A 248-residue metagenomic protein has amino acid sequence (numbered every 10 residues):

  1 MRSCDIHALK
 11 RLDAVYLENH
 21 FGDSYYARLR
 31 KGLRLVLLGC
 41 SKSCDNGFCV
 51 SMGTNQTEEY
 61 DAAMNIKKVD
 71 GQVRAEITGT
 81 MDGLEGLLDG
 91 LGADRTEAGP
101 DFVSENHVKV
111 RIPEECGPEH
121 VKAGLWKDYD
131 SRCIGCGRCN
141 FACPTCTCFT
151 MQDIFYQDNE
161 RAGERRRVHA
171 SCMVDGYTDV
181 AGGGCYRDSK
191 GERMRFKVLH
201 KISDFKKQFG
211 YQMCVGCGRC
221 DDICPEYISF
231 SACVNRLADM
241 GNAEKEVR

Functional and structural regions predicted by a protein language model:
M1-P118, W126: Iron-sulfur-associated redox domains of electron-transfer enzymes in respiratory and anaerobic energy metabolism
I6, T145-M151: Hydrophobic/aromatic-rich, well-ordered segments within soluble, folded domains that form packed cores
R111-S131, F149-R248: Ferredoxin-type iron-sulfur electron-transfer modules in oxidoreductases and energy-metabolism complexes
C133-P144: Oxyanion-binding "anion nests"
